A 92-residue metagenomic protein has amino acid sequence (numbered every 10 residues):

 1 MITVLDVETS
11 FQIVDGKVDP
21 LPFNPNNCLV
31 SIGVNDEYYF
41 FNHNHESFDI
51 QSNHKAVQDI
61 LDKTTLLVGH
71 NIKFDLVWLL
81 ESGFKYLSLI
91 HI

Functional and structural regions predicted by a protein language model:
M1-L89: Conserved RNase H-like, two-metal-ion catalytic cores of nucleic-acid enzymes
